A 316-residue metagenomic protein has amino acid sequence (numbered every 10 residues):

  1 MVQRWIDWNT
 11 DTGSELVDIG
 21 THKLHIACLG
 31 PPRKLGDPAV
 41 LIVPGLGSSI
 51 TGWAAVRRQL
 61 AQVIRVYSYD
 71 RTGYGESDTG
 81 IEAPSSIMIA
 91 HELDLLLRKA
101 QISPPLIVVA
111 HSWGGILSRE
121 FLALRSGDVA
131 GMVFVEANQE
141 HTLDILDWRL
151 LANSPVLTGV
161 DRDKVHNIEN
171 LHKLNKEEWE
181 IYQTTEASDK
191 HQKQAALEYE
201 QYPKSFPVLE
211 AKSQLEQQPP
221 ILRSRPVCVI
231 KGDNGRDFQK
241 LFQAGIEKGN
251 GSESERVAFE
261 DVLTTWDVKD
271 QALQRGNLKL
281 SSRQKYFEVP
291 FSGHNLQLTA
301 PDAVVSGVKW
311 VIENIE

Functional and structural regions predicted by a protein language model:
R4-K23: N-terminal cap/lid segment of alpha/beta-hydrolase-fold proteins
H22-E76, L124: Conserved HGGG/HGGXW glycine-rich cap/lid loop of the alpha/beta-hydrolase fold
L29, R33, R71-I107: Active-site loop/oxyanion-hole signature of alpha/beta-hydrolase fold enzymes
G52-A54, S77-A83, D144-L146: Conserved catalytic-core motifs of eukaryotic protein kinase domains, centered on the activation segment
S103-L146: Conserved hydrolase catalytic core segment
V133-H166, K204-L209: Flexible "cap/lid" loop of the alpha/beta hydrolase fold
L174-E288: Conserved serine/cysteine hydrolase catalytic core
A272, K279-E316: Catalytic active-site module of serine/aspartate enzymes centered on a nucleophile-bearing elbow/loop
